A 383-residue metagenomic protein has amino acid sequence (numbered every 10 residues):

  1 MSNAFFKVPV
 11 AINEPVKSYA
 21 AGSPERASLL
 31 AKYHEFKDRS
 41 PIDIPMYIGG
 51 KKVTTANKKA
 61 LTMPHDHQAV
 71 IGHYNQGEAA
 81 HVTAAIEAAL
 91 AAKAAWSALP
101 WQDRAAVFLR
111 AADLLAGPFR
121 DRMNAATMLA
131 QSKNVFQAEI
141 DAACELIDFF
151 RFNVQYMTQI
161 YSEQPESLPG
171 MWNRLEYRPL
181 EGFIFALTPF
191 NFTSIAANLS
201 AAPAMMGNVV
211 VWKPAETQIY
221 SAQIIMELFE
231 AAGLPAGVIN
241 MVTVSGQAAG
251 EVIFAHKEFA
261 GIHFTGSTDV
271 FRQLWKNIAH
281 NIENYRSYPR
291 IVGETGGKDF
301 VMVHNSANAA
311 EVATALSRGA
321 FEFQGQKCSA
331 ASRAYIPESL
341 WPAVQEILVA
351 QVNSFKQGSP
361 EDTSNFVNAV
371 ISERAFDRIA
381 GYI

Functional and structural regions predicted by a protein language model:
M1-V70: Hydrophobic face of amphipathic alpha-helices that form TPR/SEL1-like repeat modules and related alpha-solenoid
T54-A56, A60-T62, H67-Y161: Glycine-rich loop-to-alpha-helix module at the N-terminal edge of alpha/beta enzyme cores
T62-P64, A130, A138-D141, N153 (+9 more regions): Generic beta-strand/beta-sheet core signal
Q68, A89, R104, G207 (+5 more regions): Residue-level signal for inorganic ion chemistry
S162-A236, A310: Conserved small-residue-rich beta-alpha loop and adjacent elements that most often cradle the phosphate/pyrophosphate
N173-L175, N240-H263: A structured beta-alpha segment of the ubiquitous adenosine-cofactor-binding alpha/beta core
A202-A204, I253, E283: Hydrophobic/aromatic ligand-binding patch that stacks against planar heteroaromatic rings of cofactors or nucleotides
L228-G233, A255-K257, G261, T268-I383: ALDH superfamily catalytic-core signature
